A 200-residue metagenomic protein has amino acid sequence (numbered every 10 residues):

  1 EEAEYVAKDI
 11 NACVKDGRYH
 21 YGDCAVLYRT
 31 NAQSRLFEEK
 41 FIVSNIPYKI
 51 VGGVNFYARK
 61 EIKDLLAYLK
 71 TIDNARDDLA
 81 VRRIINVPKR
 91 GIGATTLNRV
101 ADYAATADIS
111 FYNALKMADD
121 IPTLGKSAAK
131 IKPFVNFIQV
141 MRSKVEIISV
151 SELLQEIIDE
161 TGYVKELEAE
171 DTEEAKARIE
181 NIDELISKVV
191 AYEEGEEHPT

Functional and structural regions predicted by a protein language model:
E1-P47, K70-N74, T106, A128 (+1 more regions): Helicase P-loop NTPase motor core
R18-H20, A75, P88, M117-T200: Accessory C-terminal helicase-associated subdomains
Y28-N31, V51-R59, L185: Conserved helicase motor
V43-I46, V54, A58-P88: Conserved short internal alpha-helix adjacent to the catalytic or cofactor-binding core of large enzyme scaffolds
N98-Y103: C-terminal helical "lid" of AAA+/P-loop NTPase domains
A104-K116: A short beta-strand-loop micro-motif that forms or neighbors metal/cofactor- and ligand-binding patches at active-site
